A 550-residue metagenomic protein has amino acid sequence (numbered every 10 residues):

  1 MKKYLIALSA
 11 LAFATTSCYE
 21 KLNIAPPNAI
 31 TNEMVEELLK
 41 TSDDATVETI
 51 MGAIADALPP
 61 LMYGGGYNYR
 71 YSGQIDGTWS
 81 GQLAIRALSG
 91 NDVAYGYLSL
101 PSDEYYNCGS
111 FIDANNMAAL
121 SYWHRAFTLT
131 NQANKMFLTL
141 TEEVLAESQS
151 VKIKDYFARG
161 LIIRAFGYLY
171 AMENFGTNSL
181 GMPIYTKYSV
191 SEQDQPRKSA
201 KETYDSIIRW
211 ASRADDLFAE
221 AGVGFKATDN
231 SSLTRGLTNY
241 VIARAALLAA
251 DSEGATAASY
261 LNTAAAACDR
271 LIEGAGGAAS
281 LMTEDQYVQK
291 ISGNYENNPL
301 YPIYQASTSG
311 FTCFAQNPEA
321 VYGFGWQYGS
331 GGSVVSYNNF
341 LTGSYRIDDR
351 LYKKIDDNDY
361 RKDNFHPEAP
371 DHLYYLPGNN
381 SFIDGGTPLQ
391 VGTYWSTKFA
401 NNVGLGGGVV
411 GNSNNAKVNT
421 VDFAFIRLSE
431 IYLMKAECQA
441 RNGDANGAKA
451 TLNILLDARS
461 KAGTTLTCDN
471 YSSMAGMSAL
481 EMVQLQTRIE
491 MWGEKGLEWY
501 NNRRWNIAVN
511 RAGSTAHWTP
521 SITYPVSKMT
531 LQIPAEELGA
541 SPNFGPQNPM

Functional and structural regions predicted by a protein language model:
M1-P26: Bacterial Sec-dependent N-terminal signal peptides
C18-S80, C268, L351-N358, N364 (+3 more regions): Membrane-proximal, proline-rich intrinsically disordered regions
Y95-N174, K198, D215-G224, A416-F423 (+2 more regions): Conserved, well-structured interaction surfaces
M172-S179, G222, L248-A257, G443: Short coil/turn linking the two alpha-helices of tandem helical-hairpin repeats
A258-L428, A462-D469, M482, E490 (+2 more regions): Hydrophobic-face positions in mid-chain alpha helices that act as interaction patches
